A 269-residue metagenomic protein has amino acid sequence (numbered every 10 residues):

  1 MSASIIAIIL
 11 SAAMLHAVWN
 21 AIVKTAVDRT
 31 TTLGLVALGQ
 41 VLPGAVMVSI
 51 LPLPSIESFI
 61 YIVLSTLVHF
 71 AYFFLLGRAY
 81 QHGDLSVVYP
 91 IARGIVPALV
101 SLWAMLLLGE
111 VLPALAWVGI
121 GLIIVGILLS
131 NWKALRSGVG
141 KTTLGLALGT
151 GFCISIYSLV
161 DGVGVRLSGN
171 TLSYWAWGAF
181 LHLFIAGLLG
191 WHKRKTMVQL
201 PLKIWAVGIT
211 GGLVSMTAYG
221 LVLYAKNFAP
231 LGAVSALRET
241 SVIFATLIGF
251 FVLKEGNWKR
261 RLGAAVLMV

Functional and structural regions predicted by a protein language model:
M1-L67, F73-L85, W132-L146, A179-M216 (+2 more regions): Membrane-interface interhelical linkers
A13-V18, A45, T66, F70-F74 (+8 more regions): Hydrophobic/small/kink-forming positions within alpha-helical transmembrane segments of polytopic membrane proteins
T32-L35, V88, S173-Y174, V234: Juxtamembrane helix-start motifs in multi-pass secondary transporters
V41-G44, S101-M105, A114-W132, R260-V269: Hydrophobic transmembrane alpha-helices of multi-pass small-molecule transport proteins
G44-P54, V100-A116, C153-N170, V214-G232: Hydrophobic alpha-helical transmembrane segments in multi-pass integral membrane proteins
H82, S86-G94, P113-W117, P230-E239: Replace "multi-pass membrane enzymes" with "multi-pass membrane proteins
G121-L122, G126, T143-D161, G178-H182 (+1 more regions): Alpha-helical transmembrane segments of multi-pass integral membrane proteins
